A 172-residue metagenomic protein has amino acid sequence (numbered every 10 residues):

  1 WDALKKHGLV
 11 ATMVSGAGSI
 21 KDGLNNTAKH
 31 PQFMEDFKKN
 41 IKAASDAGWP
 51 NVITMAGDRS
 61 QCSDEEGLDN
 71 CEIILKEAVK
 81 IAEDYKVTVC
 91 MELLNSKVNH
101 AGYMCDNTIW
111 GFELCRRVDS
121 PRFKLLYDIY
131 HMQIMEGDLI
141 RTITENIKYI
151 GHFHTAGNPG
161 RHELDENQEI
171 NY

Functional and structural regions predicted by a protein language model:
W1-A3, C62-D64, I170: Active-site-adjacent beta->alpha loops and helix N-cap segments on the catalytic face of soluble alpha/beta enzymes
W1-S15: Aromatic-lined substrate-binding rim segments of carbohydrate-active enzymes
K6, D22-K124, I134: Active-site acidic/histidine proton-transfer and metal-coordination neighborhood in alpha/beta enzyme cores
M13-G18, T54-A56, M91-L93, L125-H131 (+1 more regions): A cross-domain feature marking catalytic cores of carbohydrate-active enzymes and several ubiquitous metabolic/repair
R116-D119, Q133-Y172: Glycoside hydrolase catalytic-domain groove-lining segments
